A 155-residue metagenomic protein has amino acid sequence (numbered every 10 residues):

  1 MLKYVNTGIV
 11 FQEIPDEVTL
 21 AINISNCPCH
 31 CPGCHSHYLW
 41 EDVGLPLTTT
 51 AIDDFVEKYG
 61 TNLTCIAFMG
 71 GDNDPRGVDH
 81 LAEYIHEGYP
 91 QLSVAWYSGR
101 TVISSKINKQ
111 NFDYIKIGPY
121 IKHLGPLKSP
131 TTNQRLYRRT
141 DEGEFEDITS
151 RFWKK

Functional and structural regions predicted by a protein language model:
M1-N23, P28, S36-E41, W153-K155: N-terminal [4Fe-4S]-dependent radical SAM core
P15-D16, K58-N62, Q110: Flexible, charged surface loops at secondary-structure boundaries
C31: Short cysteine-rich clusters marking metal-coordination/redox-active sites
S36-T48, T61-R76, Q91-I103, Y114-R139: Core AdoMet radical
T48-I52, H80-E83: Charged helix-capping and loop-helix junction motifs
D79-S93: Surface-exposed amphipathic alpha-helices with a cationic face
S104-Q110: Catalytic cores of alpha/beta
T140-K155: Charged phosphate-binding loop/patch that engages nucleotide di/tri-phosphates or the phosphate backbone of nucleic
